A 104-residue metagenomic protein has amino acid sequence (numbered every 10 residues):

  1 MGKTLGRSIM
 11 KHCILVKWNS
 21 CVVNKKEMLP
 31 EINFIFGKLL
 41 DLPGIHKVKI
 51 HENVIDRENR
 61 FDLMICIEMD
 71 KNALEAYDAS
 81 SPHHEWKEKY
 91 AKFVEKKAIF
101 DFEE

Functional and structural regions predicted by a protein language model:
M1-D62, M69-A76, E103-E104: Short S/T/G/P-rich N-terminal loop/turn motif that feeds into the first structured element of a domain
M64-C66, V94: Small-side-chain structural scaffolding
N72-K97: C-terminal structural segments of small proteins and small subunits
